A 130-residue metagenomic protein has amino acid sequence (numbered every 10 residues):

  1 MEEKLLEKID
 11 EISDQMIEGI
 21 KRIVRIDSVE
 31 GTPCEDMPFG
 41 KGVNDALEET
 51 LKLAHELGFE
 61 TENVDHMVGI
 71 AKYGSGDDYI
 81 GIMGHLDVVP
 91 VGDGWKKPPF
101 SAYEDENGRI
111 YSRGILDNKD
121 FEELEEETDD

Functional and structural regions predicted by a protein language model:
E2-G92, N118-F121: N-terminal helical capping/dimerization or prosegment-like subdomains of hydrolases acting on amide or phosphate bonds
Y79-D130: Active-site metal-coordination/substrate-binding segment of hydrolases, especially metallo-dependent peptidases
